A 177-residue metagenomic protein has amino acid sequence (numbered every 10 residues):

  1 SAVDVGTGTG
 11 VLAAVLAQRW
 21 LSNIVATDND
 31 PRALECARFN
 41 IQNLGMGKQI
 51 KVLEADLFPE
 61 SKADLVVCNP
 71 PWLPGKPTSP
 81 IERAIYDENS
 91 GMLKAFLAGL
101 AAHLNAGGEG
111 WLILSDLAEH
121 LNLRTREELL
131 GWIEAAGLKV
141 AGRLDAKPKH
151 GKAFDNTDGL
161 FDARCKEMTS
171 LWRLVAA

Functional and structural regions predicted by a protein language model:
S1-S61, L65-C68, P74: Conserved SAM/SAH cofactor-binding pocket of Class I
A17, P31-R38, Q42, G47-K51 (+6 more regions): Class I S-adenosyl-L-methionine-dependent methyltransferase catalytic core
P31-A33, P70-A95: Mobile active-site "lid"/loop adjacent to the S-adenosyl-L-methionine
W72-L73, S115-H120: Short "lid" loop at the C-terminus of a central beta-strand within the Rossmann-like core of SAM-dependent
L93-A106: A short glycine-rich, Lys/Arg-flanked "PGG" loop and its adjoining helix->strand segment in the class I
G108-L114: Conserved beta-strand signature within the Rossmann-like core of class I S-adenosyl-L-methionine
A118-E128: Conserved class I S-adenosyl-L-methionine
L129-L130, E134-A176: Class I S-adenosyl-L-methionine
